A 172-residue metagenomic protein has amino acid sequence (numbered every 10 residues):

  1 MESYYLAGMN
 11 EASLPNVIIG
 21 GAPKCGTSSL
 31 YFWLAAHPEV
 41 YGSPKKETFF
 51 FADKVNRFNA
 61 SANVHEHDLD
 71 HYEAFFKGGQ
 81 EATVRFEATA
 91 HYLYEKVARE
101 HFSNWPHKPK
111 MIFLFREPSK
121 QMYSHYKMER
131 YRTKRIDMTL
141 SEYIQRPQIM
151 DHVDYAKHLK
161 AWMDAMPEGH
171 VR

Functional and structural regions predicted by a protein language model:
M1-T89, N104-P109, S119-H125, E129-Y143 (+2 more regions): PAPS-dependent sulfotransferase catalytic core
P23, Y94, D151: Nucleotide-sugar-dependent glycosyltransferase donor-binding/catalytic pocket residues
S29, V97-E100, K157: Generic recognition of short, well-ordered alpha-helical segments
E66-L69, E95-K96, A156: Structural motif corresponding to alpha-helix initiation and N-cap regions
L69-E73, R99, L159-K160: Generic structural signal for well-ordered alpha-helices, preferentially at hydrophobic/aromatic core positions
R85-H91, Q148-V153, H158-R172: Phosphate-binding beta-loop-alpha motif at adenosine-nucleotide cofactor sites
Y94, P118-S119: Canonical radical SAM enzyme core domain
E95-F113: ATP-dependent NMP and nucleoside kinases share a basic, alpha-helical "lid"
